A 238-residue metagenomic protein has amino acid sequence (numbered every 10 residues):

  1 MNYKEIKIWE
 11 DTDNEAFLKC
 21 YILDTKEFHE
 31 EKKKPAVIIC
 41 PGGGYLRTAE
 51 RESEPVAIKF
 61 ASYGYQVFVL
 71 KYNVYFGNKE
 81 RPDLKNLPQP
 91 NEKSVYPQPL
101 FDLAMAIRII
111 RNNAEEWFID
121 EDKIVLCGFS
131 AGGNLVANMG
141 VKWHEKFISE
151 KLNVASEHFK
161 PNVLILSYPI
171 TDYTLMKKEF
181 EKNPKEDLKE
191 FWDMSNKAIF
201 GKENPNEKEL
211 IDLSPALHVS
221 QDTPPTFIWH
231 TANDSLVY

Functional and structural regions predicted by a protein language model:
M1-K32, N91, Y96: N-terminal cap/lid segment of alpha/beta-hydrolase-fold proteins
K33-G42: Short beta-strand element of the alpha/beta-hydrolase
G44-T48, V67: Serine-hydrolase catalytic-loop signature spanning alpha/beta hydrolases and amidase-signature enzymes
A49-E50, V56, L70-E121: Catalytic nucleophile-loop/oxyanion-hole region of alpha/beta-hydrolase and closely related hydrolase-like folds
M105-N183: Primarily recognizes the serine-hydrolase "nucleophile elbow" in alpha/beta-hydrolase and SGNH/GDSL folds
L175-H218: Mobile cap/lid helix-loop segments that gate and shape the active-site cleft of serine hydrolases
I228-H230: Short beta-strand/loop motif that positions the catalytic acidic residue of the alpha/beta-hydrolase fold
S235-Y238: Conserved alpha/beta-hydrolase "acid-adjacent" motif
